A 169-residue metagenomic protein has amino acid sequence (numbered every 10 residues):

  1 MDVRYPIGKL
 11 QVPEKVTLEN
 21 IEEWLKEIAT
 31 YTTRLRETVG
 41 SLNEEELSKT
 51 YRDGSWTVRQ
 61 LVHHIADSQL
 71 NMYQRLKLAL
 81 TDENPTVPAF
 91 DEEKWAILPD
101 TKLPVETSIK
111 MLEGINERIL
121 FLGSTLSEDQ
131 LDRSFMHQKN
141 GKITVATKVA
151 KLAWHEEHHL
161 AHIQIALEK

Functional and structural regions predicted by a protein language model:
M1-P13, S48-E92, L120, D132-K169: Short, contiguous alpha-helical
E14-E19, E27-T32, Y73-L78, G114-N116: Short low-complexity stretches enriched in small and charged residues
V16-E19, E23-K26, D82-P85, K102-K110 (+1 more regions): Solvent-exposed interaction patches of small proteins and small membrane subunits
E19-G54: Short, contiguous, helix-prone interaction/anchoring segments in small proteins
E22, A29, S55, L70 (+3 more regions): A generic "functional-site adjacency" signal
K26-T32, T38, W95-D132: Acidic/histidine-rich alpha-helical segments that form the ligand environment of transition-metal centers
